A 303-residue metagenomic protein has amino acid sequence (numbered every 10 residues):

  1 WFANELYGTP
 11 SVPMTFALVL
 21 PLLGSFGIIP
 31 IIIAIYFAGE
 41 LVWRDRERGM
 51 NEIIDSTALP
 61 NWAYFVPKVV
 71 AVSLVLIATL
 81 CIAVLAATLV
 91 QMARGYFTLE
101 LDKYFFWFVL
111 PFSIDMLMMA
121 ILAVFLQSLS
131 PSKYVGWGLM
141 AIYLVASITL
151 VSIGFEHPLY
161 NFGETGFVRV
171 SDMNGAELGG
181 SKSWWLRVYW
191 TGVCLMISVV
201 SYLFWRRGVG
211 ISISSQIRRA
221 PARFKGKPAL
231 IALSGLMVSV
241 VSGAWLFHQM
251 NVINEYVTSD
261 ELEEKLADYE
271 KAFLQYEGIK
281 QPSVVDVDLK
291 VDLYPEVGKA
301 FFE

Functional and structural regions predicted by a protein language model:
F2-I29, V66-P131, R169-D172, A176: Secretory targeting signals
A3-N4, Y96, K133-F204, G208-R219 (+1 more regions): Terminal transmembrane helical anchor/hairpin motif
L6-V12, L22-L23, I35-T57, G210: Transmembrane helix boundary and interhelical loop/hinge segments in multi-pass membrane proteins
G27-Y36, P111-I121, V188-F204: Hydrophobic cores of alpha-helical transmembrane segments in multi-pass inner/ER membrane proteins, independent
R44, S56-T57, T88-M92, S128 (+1 more regions): Transmembrane helix-loop junction
E52, S56-T57, N61-A63, R207-G226: Membrane-interfacial, low-structure loops and terminal tails that flank and connect transmembrane helices in multi-pass
S130-I142, K227-G235: Alpha-helical transmembrane segments and their helix-start/interface "positive-inside/aromatic belt" motifs in integral
P228-K299: N-terminal, polar/Ser/Thr-rich
